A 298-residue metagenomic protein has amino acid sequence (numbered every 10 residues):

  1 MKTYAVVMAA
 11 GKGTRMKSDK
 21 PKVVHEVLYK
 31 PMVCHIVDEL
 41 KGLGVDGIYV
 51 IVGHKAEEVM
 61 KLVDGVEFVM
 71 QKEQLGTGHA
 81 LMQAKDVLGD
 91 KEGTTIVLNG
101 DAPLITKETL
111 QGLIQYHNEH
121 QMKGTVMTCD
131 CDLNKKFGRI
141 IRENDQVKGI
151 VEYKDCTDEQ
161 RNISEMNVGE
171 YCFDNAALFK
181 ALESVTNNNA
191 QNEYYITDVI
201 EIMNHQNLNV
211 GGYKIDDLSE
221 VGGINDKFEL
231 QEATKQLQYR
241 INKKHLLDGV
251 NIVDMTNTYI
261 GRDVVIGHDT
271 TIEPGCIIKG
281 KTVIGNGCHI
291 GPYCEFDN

Functional and structural regions predicted by a protein language model:
M1, Q191-N298: Left-handed beta-helix
M1-S18: N-terminal nucleotide-binding beta1-loop-alpha1 segment
M1-Y4, K30-G100, L104-Q115, E119: Conserved N-terminal catalytic core of the sugar/cofactor nucleotidyltransferase
A5-V7, V50, I96-V97, G124-M127 (+1 more regions): Structural beta-sheet core signal
D19-H35: Short catalytic helix/loop segments, enriched in acidic residues and glycine and frequently bearing histidine
V23, E67, Q146, N209-G211 (+1 more regions): Conserved beta-strand segments of alpha/beta enzyme cores
E26, L104, C172, G223-I224: Short aromatic/basic micro-patch
I105-A190, L208: Conserved core of the sugar-phosphate nucleotidyltransferase
